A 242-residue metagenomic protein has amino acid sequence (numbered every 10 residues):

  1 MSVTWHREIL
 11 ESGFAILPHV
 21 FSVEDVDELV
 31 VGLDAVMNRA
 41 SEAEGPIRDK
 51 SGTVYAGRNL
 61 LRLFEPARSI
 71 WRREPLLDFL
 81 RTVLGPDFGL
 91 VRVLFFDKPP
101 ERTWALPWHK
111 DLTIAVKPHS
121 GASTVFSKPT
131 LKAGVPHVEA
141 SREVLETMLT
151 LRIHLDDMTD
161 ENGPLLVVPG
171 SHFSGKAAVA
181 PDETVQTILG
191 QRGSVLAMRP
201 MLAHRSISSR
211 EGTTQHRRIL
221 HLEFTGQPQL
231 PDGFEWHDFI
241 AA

Functional and structural regions predicted by a protein language model:
M1-E11, P18-T130: Non-heme Fe(II)-dependent double-stranded beta-helix
L17, I153, L196-M198: Short hydrophobic-aromatic micro-motifs
S22-V23, F95-K98, T113, D157-D160 (+3 more regions): Short, solvent-exposed loop/turn segments at secondary-structure junctions
K50-S51, E143-L145, G212-H216: A generic structural micro-feature
F64-S69, V138, E183-V185, S206-I207: Active-site rim elements
R92-L94, L151-I153, L220-F224: A structural signal for short, well-ordered beta-strand segments
R102-L189, P231-E235: Catalytic core of non-heme Fe(II) oxygenases with the double-stranded beta-helix
L165-V168, H172-Q186, R192-A197, M201-A242: Non-heme Fe(II)/2-oxoglutarate
